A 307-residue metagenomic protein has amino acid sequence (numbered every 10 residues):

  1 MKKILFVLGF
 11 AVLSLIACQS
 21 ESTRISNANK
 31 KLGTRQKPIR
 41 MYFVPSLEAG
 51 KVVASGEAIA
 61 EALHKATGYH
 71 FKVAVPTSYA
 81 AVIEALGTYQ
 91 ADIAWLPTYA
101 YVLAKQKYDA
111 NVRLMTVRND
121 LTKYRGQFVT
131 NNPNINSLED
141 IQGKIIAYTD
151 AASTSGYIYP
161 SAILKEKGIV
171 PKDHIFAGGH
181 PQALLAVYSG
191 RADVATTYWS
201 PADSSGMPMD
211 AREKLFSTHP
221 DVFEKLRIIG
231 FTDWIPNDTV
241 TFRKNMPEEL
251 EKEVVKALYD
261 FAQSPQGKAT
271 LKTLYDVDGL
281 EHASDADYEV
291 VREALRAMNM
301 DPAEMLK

Functional and structural regions predicted by a protein language model:
L15-A17: C-terminal motif of bacterial Sec signal peptides marking the signal peptidase cleavage site
Q19-S20, T34-F43, L47-A58, H64 (+1 more regions): An extracytoplasmic/periplasmic, membrane-proximal ligand-sensing/linker region
I25-Y99: Extracytoplasmic small-molecule ligand-binding "clamshell" domains of the periplasmic binding protein/Venus flytrap
P45, V75-Y79, Y89-V102, K107 (+2 more regions): Beta->alpha turn/N-cap motifs
H64-A74, Q142, K165-A177, F223-K225 (+1 more regions): A local structural motif
L86-G87, I141, V187-Y188, V254: Hydrophobic residues within well-ordered alpha-helices
T130-I146: Flexible hinge/capping segments at coil-to-helix
I145-E248: Pocket-lining segment of extracytoplasmic ligand-binding domains
